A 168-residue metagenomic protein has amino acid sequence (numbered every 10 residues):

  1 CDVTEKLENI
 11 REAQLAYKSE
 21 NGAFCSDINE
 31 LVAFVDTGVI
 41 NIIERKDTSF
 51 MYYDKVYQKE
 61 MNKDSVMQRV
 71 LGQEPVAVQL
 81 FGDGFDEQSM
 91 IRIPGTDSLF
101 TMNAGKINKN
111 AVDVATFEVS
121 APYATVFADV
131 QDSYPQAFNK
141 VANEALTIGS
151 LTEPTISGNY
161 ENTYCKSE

Functional and structural regions predicted by a protein language model:
C1, E12-Q14, V39, R45: N-terminal Sec/ER secretory leader and immediately downstream segment of secreted/extracellular precursors
V3-N21: N-terminal alpha-helical signal peptides/signal-anchor transmembrane segments
S19, A23-E168: Low-complexity, acidic interaction segments enriched in glycine
